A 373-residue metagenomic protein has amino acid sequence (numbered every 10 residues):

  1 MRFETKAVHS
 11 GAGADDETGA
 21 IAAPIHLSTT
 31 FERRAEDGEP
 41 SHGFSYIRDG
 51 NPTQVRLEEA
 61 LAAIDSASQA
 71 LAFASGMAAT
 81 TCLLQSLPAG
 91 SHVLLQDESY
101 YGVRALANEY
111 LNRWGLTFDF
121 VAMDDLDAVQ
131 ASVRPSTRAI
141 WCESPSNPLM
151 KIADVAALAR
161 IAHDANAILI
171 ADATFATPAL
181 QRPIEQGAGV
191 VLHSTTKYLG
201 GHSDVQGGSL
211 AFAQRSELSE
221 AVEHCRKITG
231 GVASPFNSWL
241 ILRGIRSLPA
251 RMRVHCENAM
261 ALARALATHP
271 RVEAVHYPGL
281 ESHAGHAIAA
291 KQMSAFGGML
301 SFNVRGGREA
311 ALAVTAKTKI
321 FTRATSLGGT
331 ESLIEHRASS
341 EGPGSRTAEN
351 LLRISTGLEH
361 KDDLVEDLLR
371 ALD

Functional and structural regions predicted by a protein language model:
M1-H42: N-terminal glycine-rich, Lys/His-bearing helix-loop that initiates the first secondary-structure elements of many
R2-E4, S10, P52, A274 (+2 more regions): Positively charged, small/polar-rich N-terminal and surface patches that mediate targeting and assembly and bind
H9, A70-R271, H276: Conserved PLP-enzyme active-site core in the AAT-like
T30-T81, S86, G102-E109: Conserved N-terminal alpha-helix of the aminotransferase class I/II PLP-enzyme fold
N108-E109, T117, R251, A316 (+1 more regions): PLP-dependent enzyme catalytic core of the Aspartate aminotransferase-like
T229, K317-S326, A371-D373: A common structural junction motif
L240-A250, G297-R305, L352-G357: Short, well-ordered beta-strand elements within core beta-sheets of diverse protein domains
M260-K319, A338-R346: Conserved small-domain helix->loop->beta segment predominantly found in fold-type I
